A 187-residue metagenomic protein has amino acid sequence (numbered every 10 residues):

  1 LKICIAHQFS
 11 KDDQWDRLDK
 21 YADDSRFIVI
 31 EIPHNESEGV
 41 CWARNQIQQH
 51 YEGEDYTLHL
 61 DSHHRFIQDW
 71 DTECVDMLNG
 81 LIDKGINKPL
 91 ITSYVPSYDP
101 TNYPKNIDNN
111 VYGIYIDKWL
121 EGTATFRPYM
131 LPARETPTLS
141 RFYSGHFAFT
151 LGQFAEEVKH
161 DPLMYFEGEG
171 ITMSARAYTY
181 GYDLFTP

Functional and structural regions predicted by a protein language model:
L1-P187: Catalytic cores of eukaryotic secretory-pathway lumenal/extracellular enzymes that build and remodel glycoconjugates
